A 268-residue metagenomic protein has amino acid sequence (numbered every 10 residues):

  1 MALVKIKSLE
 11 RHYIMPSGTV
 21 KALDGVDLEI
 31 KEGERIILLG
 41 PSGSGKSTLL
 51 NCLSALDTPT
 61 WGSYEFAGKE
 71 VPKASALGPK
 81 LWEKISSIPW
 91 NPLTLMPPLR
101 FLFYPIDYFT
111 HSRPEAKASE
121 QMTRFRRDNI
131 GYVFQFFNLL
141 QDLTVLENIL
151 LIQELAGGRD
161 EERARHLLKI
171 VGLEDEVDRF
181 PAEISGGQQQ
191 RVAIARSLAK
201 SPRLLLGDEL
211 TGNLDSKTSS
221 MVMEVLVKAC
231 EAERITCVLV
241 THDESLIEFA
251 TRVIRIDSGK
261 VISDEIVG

Functional and structural regions predicted by a protein language model:
M1-H12, L102, S263-G268: ABC-family P-loop ATPase nucleotide-binding domain
A2-V4, E10-L81, Y108-V253: ABC family nucleotide-binding domain
E83-F103: Long intrinsically disordered, low-complexity regions that are acidic and Ser/Thr-rich
I85, T251, V267-G268: A signal for specific C-terminal beta-sheet/loop modules enriched in small/flexible residues with GP/PG/PP motifs
V253-I266: H-loop (His-switch) and adjacent beta-strand-loop-beta switch element of ABC-type ATPase nucleotide-binding domains
